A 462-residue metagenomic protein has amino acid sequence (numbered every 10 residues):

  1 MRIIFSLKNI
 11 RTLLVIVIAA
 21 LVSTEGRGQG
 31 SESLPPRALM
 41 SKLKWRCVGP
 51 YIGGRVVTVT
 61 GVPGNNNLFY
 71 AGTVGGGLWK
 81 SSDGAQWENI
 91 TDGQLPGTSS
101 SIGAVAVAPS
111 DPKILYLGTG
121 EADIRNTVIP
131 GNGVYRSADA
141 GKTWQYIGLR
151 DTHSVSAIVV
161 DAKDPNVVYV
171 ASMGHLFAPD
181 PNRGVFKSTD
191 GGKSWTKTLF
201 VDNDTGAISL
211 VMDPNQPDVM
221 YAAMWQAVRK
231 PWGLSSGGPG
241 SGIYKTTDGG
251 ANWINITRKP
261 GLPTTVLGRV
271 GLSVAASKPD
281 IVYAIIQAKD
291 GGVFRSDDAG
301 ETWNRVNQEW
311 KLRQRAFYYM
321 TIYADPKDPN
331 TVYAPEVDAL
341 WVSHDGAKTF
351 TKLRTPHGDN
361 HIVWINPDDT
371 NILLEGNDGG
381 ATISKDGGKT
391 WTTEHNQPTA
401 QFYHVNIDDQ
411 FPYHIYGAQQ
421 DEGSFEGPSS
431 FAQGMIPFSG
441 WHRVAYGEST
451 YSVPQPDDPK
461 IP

Functional and structural regions predicted by a protein language model:
R2-L14: Bacterial N-terminal signal peptides that target proteins for export
V15-I16, G26: Cleavable N-terminal signal peptides
Q29-P462: Beta-propeller blade termini and top-face loops
